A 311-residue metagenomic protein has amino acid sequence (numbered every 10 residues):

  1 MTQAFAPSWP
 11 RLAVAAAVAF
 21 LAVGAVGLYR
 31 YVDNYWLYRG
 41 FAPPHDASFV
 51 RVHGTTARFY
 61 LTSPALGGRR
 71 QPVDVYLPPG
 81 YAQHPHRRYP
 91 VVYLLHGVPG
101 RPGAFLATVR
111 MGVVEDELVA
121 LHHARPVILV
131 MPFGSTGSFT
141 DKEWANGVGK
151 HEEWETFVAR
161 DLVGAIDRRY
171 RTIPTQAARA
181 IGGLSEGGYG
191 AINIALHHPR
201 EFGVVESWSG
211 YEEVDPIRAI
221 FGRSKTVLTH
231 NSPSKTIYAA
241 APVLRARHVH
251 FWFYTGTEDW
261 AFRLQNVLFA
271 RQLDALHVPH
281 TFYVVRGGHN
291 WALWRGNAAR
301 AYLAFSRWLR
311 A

Functional and structural regions predicted by a protein language model:
M1-S8: N-terminal Lys/Arg-rich, disordered targeting/topogenic segments
P10-A311: Non-catalytic cap/lid and distal C-terminal segments of serine-dependent acyl enzymes
